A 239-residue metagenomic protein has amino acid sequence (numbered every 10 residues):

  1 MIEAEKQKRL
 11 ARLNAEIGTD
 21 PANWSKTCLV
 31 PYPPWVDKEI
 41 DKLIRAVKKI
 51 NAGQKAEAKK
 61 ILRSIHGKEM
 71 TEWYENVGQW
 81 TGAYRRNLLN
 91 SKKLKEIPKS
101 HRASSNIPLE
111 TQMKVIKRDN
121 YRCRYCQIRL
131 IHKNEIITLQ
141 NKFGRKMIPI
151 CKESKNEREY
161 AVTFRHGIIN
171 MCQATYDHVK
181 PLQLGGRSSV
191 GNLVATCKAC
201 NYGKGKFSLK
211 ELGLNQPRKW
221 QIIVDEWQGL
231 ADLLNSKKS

Functional and structural regions predicted by a protein language model:
M1-K114, N120, Q127-L139, F143 (+1 more regions): A boundary/linker detector
D119-Y121, D177, A195: Residue-level detector of short, conserved catalytic/binding motifs and their immediate flanks
C123-C126, C197-C200: Short cysteine-rich clusters marking metal-coordination/redox-active sites
L130-L193, K210, L214-P217: Histidine-centered nuclease catalytic patch
I131, Y202-G205: Short functional micro-motifs and their immediate structural scaffolds
L182, C200-G203: Hydrophobic alpha-helical segments
K210-S239: Intrinsically disordered, low-complexity, charge-dense segments enriched in Lys/Arg and Glu/Asp interspersed
